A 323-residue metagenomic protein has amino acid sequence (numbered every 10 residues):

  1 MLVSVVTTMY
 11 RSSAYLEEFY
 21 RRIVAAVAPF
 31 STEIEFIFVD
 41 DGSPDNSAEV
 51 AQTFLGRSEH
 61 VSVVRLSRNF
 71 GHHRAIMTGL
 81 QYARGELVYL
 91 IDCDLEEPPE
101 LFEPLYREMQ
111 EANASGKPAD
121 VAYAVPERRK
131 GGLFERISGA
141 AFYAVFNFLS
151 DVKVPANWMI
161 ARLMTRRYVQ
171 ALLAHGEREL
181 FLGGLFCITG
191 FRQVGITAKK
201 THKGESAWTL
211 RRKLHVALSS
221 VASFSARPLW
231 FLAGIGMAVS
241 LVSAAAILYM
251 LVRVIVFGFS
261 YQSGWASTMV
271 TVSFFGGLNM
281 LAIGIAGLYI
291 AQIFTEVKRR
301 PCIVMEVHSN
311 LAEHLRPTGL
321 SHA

Functional and structural regions predicted by a protein language model:
M1-G131, S321: Structured catalytic core of nucleotide-sugar glycosyltransferases
T8, A26, F54, L66 (+6 more regions): Amphipathic alpha-helical segments that mediate coupling or scaffolding at interfaces
T8, L66-R68, R162, A233 (+2 more regions): Short conserved micro-motifs on helix faces and helix-strand junctions that flank and scaffold key functional residues
G56, Q81, R107, G139 (+5 more regions): Solvent-exposed polar/charged
S62-R68, H72-Y82, L87, P99-L180 (+2 more regions): Acceptor/aglycone-binding surface of glycosyltransferases and processive sugar-polymer synthases
F181-A323: Hydrophobic helical membrane-anchoring modules
